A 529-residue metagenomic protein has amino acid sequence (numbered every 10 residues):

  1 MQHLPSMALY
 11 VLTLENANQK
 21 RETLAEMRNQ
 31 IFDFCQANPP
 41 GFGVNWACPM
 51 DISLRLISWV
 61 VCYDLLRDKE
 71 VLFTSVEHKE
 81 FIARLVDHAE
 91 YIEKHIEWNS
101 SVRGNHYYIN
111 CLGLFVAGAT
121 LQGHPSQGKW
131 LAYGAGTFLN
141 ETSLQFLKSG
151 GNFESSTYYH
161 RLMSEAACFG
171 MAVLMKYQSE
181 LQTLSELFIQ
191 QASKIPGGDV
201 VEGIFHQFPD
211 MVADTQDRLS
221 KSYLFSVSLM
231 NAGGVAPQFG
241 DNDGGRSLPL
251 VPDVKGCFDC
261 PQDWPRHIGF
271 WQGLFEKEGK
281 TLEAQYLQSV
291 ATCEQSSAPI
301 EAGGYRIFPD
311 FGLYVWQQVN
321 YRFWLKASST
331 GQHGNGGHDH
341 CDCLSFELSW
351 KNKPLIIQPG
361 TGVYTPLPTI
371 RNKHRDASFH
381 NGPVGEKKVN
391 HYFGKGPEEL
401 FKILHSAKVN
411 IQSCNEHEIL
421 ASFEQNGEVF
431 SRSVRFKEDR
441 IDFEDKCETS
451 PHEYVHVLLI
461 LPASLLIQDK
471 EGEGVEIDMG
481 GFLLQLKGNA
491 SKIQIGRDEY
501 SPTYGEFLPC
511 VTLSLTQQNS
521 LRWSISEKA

Functional and structural regions predicted by a protein language model:
M1-F205, P209-L219: Aromatic-lined, polymer-binding surfaces characteristic of secreted/periplasmic polysaccharide-degrading enzymes
H3, L114, S226, D445 (+1 more regions): A residue-level signal for conserved active-site and pocket-lining positions in enzyme catalytic cores
P5, S228, Q318, A327 (+6 more regions): Hydrophobic side chains in beta-strands
S6, Q30, G113, C343-L344 (+2 more regions): Short, hydrophobic/aromatic alpha-helical segments in well-folded domains
S53, N242-D259, I268-E276, K280 (+1 more regions): CBM-like, beta-strand-rich accessory domains located in the C-terminal region of large, secreted polysaccharide-active
Y158-I356, C414, E418, T516: Carbohydrate-active enzyme catalytic cores, enriched for enzymes that act on polyanionic acidic polysaccharides
E180-L187, D214-T215, S328, G337-D342 (+6 more regions): Composition- and surface-driven signal marking solvent-exposed, interaction-prone regions in large proteins
Y321-V409: Catalytic core of carbohydrate-active enzymes
